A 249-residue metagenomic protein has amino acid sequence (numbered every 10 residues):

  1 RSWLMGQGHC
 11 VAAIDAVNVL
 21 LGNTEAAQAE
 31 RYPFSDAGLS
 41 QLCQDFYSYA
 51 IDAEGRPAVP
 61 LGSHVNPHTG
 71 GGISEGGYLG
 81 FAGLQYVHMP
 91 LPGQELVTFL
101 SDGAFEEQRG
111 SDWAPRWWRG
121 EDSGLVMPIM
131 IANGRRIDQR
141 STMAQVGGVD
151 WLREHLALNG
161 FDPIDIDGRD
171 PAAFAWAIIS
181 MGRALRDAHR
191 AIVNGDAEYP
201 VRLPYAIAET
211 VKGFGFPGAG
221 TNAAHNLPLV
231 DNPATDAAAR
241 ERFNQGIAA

Functional and structural regions predicted by a protein language model:
R1-E121, Q145: Cofactor-binding active-site loop characterized by glycine-rich and histidine/acidic residues
S2-W3, Q94-V97, V126, R202-A208: Generic beta-sheet signal
L4-G6, G124-G134: Short internal beta-strands
D15, L79-G80, V97, S111-W118 (+3 more regions): Short, well-ordered alpha-helical packing segments
T24-Q28, Q85-P92, R116-V126, E154-F161 (+1 more regions): Secondary-structure transition/capping motifs at alpha-helix termini and the adjoining loop/turn into the next element
D52-S63, P92-L96, I129-Q139, L156-D162: Gly-rich Lys/Arg/Thr-decorated short loops/hinges at beta-loop-alpha junctions or inter-strand turns that position
M130-A249: Long, well-ordered, tryptophan-enriched scaffold segments
